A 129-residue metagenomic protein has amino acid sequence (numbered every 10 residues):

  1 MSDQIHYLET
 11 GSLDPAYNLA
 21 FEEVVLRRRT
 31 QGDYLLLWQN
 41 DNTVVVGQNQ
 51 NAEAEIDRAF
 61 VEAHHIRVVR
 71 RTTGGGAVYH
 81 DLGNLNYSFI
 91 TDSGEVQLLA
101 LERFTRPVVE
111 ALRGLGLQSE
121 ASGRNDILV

Functional and structural regions predicted by a protein language model:
M1-E55: Active-site loop/lid in soluble adenylation, ligation, and acyl-transfer enzymes
L35-Q39, V78, Q118-A121: Short beta-strand
E53-A77: Active-site cofactor/substrate anionic-group-binding motifs, chiefly glycine- and Lys/Arg-rich phosphate-binding loops
A54-I56, E95-A100: Short, conserved charged micro-motifs
T72-S93: Residues forming anionic-ligand binding surfaces in small-molecule and nucleic-acid pockets of primarily soluble enzymes
Q97-G114: Long, well-ordered alpha-helical scaffolding segments within enzyme catalytic domains, especially pronounced
A121-V129: Beta-rich nucleic-acid/ligand-interaction surfaces
